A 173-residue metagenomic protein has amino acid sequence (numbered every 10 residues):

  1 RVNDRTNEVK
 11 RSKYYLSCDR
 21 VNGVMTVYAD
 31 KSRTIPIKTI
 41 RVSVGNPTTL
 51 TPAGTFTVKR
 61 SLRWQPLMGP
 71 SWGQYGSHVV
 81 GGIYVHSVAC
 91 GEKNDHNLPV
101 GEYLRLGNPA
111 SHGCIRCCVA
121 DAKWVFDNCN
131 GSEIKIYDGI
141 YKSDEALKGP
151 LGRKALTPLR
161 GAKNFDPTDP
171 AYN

Functional and structural regions predicted by a protein language model:
R1-L62, Q74-Y75, L156-K163, D169-N173: Cell wall/extracellular polymer interaction/catalysis modules
L50-A53, L62-N173: Exported/periplasmic cell-wall-interacting domains
